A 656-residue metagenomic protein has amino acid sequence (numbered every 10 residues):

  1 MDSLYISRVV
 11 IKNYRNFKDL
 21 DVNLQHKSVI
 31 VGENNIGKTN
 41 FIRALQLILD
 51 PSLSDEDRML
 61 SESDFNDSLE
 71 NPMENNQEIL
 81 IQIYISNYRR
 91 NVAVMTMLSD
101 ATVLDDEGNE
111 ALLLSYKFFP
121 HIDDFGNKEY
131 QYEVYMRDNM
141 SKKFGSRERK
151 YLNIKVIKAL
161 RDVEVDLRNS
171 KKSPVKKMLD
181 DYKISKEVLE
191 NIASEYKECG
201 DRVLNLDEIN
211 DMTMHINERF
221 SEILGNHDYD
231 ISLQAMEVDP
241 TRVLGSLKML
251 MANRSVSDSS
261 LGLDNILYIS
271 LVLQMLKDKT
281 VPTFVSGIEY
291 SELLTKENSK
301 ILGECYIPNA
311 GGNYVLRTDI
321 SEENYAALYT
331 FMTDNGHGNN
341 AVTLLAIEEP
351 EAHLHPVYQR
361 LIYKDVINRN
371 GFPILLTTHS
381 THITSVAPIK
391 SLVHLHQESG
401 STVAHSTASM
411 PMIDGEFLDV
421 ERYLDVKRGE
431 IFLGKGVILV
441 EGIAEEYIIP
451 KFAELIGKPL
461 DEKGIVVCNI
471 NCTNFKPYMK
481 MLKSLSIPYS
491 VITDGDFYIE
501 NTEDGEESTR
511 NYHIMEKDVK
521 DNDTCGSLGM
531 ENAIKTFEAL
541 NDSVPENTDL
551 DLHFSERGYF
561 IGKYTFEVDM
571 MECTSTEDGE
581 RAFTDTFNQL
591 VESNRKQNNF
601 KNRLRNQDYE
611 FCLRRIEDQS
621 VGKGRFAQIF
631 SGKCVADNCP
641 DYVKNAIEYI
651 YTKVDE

Functional and structural regions predicted by a protein language model:
M1, D425-L439, I443-E656: Acidic, Mg2+-coordinating catalytic modules of nucleic-acid enzymes
M1-I30, N35-D50, N253-K427, E446-Y447 (+1 more regions): Switch/communication elements of ASCE P-loop NTPase nucleotide-binding domains
V22, P72-N76, E107-N109, S146-Y151 (+5 more regions): Conserved catalytic network of the ASCE P-loop NTPase/AAA+ motor domain
R43-D106: Conserved P-loop NTP-binding catalytic core
N76-I81, E110-L114, K150-I154, V342 (+5 more regions): Short glycine-/polar-rich loops that comprise or flank the Walker A/P-loop and associated switch/sensor motifs
R89-E198, M214, D461: Electropositive, glycine-dotted interaction segments that contact anionic polymers or phosphate-rich ligands
L206-Q234: Amphipathic alpha-helical domain-onset/packing element
E237-L250: Active-site-adjacent bridging/hinge elements
